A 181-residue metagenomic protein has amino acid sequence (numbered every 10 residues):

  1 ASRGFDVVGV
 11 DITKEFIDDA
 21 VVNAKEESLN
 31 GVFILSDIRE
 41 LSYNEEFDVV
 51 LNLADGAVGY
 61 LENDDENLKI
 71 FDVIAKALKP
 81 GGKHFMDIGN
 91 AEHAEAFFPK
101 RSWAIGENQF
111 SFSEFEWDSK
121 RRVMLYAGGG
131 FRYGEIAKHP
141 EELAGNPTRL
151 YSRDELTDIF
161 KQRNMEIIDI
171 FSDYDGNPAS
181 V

Functional and structural regions predicted by a protein language model:
A1-E40: Class I SAM-dependent methyltransferase SAM/SAH-binding core
V7, H84-F85: A short hydrophobic/small-residue beta-strand
R39-V50: A short acidic, Gly/Pro-enriched loop at the edge of an enzyme's catalytic core that lines a small-molecule cofactor
D48-E66: A short SAM/SAH-binding and catalytic strip from SAM-dependent methyltransferases
E66-K83: A short glycine-rich, Lys/Arg-flanked "PGG" loop and its adjoining helix->strand segment in the class I
F85-I159: SAM-dependent methyltransferase
G145-P147, E166-G176: Conserved S-adenosyl-L-methionine
P178-V181: Core SAM-dependent methyltransferase catalytic element
